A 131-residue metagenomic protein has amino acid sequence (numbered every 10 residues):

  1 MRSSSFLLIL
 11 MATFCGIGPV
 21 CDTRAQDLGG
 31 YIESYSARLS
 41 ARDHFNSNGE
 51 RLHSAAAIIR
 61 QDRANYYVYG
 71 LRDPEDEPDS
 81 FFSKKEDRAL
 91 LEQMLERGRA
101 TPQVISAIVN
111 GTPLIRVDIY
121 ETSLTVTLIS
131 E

Functional and structural regions predicted by a protein language model:
M1-I9: Bacterial N-terminal signal peptides that target proteins for export
S5, D43, E86: Solvent-exposed, flexible loop/coil residues
L8-I17: Bacterial N-terminal signal peptides
G18-D27: Sec/Tat signal peptide C-region and signal peptidase I cleavage site
Q26-D27, R97-G111: Short, solvent-exposed secondary-structure boundary motifs
Q26-R63, P113, S123: Charged, low-complexity intrinsically disordered segments
G49-V104: Mature extracytoplasmic domains of secretory-pathway proteins
S106-S130: Short, exposed beta-strand-loop hairpins at the edges of beta-sheets in extracellular/periplasmic proteins
